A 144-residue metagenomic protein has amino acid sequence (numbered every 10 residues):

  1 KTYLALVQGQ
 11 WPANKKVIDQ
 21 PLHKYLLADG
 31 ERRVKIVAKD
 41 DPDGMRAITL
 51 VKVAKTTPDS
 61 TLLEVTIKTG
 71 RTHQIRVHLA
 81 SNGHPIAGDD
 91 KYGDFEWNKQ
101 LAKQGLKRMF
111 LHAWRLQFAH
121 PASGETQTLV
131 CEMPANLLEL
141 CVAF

Functional and structural regions predicted by a protein language model:
K1-F144: RNA pseudouridine synthases
